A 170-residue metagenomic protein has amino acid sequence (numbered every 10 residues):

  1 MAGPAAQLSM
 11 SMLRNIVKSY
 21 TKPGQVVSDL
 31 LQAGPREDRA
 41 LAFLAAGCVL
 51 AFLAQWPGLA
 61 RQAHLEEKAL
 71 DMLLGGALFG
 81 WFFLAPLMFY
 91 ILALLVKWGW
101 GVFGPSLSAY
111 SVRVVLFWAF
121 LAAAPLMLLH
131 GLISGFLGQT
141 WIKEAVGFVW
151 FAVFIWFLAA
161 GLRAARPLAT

Functional and structural regions predicted by a protein language model:
M1-A51: N-terminal juxtamembrane cytosolic/stromal segments of multi-pass membrane proteins
N15-S28, P57, L158-T170: Juxtamembrane interface elements at the cytosolic ends of transmembrane helices in multi-pass membrane proteins
L31, D38-R39, A45, H64 (+3 more regions): Residue-level detector of alpha-helical recognition elements and their boundaries
L50-W56, A123-L128: A generic, lipid-embedded transmembrane alpha helix
F52-Q62, L87-A93: Transmembrane alpha-helix/helix-exit interface in multi-pass inner-membrane proteins
P57-L74: Membrane-interface interhelical connector segments
D71-L84, F89-T170: Hydrophobic alpha-helical transmembrane segments and adjacent short intramembrane/lumenal linkers of inner/organellar
